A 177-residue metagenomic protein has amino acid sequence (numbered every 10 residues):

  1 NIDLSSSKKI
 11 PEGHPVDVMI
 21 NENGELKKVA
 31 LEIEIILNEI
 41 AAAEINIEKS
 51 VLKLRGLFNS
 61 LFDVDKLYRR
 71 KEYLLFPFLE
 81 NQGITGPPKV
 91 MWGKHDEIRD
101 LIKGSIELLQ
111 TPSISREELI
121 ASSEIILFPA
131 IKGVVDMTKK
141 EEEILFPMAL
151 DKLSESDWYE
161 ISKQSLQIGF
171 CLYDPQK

Functional and structural regions predicted by a protein language model:
N1-D65, R69-K177: Small-residue-biased structural context
